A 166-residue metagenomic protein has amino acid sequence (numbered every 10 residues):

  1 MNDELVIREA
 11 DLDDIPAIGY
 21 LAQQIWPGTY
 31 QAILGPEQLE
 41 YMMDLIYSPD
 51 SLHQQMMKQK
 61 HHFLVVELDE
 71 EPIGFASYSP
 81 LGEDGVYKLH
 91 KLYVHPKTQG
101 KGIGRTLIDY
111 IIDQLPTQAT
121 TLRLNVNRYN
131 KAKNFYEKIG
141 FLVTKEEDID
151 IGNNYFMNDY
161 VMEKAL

Functional and structural regions predicted by a protein language model:
D3-V6: Extreme N-terminal starter segment of soluble prokaryotic enzymes
E9-I15, Y20-K97, I108-Q114, E147-I149 (+1 more regions): Acetyl-CoA-dependent GNAT
M42-M43, D84, G102, N127 (+2 more regions): Residues at secondary-structure transition points
E71, K91-D109, N127-N134, K138-I139: Conserved glycine-rich acetyl-CoA-binding loop
K101, T117-T120: Short coil/turn segments at alpha/beta junctions that flank glycine-rich nucleotide-binding fingerprints
T120-K133, E137-I139, T144-L166: C-terminal "cap" of GNAT-fold acetyltransferases
